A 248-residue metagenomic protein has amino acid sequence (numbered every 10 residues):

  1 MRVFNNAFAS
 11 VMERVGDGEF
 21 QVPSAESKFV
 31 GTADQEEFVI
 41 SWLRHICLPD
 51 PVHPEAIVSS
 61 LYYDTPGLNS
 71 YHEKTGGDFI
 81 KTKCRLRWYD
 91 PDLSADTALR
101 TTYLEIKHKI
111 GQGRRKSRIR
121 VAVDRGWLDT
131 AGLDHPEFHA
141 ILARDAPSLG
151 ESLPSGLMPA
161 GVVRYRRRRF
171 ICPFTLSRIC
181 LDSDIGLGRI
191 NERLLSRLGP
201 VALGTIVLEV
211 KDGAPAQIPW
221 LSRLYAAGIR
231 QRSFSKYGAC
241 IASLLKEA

Functional and structural regions predicted by a protein language model:
M1-A248: Phosphate-end processing signature that detects enzymes handling 5′-triphosphorylated RNA and polyphosphate
